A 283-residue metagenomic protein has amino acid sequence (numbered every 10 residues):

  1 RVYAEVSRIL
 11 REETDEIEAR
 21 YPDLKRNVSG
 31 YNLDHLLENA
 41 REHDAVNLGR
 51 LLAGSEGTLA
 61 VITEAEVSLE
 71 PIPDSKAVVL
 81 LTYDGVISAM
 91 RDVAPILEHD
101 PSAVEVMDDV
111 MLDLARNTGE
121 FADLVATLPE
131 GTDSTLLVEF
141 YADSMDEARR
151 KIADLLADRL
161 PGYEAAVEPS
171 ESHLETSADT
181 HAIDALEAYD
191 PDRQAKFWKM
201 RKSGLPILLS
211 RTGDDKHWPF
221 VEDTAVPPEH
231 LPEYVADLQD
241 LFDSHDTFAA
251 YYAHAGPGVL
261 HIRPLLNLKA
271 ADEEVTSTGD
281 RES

Functional and structural regions predicted by a protein language model:
R1-A253, G258-S283: Noncatalytic alpha-helical scaffold of FAD-dependent oxidoreductases
